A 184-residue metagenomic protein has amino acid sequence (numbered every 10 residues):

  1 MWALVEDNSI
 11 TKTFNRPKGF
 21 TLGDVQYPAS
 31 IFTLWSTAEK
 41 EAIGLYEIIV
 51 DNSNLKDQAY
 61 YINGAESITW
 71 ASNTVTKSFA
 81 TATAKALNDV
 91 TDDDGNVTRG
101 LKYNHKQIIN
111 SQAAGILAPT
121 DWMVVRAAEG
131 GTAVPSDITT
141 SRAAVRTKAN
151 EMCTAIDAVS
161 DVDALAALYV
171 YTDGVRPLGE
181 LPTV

Functional and structural regions predicted by a protein language model:
M1-V184: A preference for well-ordered globular domain cores that mediate specific macromolecular interactions or catalysis
